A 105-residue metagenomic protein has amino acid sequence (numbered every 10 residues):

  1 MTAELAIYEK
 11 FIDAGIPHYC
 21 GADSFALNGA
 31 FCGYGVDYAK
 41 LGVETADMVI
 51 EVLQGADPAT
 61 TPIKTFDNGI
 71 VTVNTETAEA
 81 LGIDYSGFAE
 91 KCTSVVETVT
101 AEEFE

Functional and structural regions predicted by a protein language model:
M1-E105: Short hydrophobic alpha-helices and adjacent helix-cap/hinge residues
